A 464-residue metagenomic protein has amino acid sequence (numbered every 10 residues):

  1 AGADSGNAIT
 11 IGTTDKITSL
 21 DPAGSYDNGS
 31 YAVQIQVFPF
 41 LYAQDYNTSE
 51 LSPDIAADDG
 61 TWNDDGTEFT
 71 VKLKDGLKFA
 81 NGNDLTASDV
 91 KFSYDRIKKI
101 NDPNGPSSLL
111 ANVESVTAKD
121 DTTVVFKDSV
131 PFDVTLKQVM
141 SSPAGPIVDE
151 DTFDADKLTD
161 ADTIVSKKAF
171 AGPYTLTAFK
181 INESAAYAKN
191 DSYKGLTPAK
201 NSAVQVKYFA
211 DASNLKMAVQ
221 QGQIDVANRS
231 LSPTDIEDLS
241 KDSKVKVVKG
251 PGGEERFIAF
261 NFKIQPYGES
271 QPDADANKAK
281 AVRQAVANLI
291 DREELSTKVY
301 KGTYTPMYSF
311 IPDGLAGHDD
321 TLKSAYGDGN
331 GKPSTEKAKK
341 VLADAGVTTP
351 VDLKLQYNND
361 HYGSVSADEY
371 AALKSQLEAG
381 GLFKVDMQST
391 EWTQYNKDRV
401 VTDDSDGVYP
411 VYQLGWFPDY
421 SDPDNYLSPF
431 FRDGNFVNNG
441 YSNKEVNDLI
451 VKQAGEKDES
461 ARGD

Functional and structural regions predicted by a protein language model:
G12-W62, D95, A169: N-terminal lobe/hinge region of extracytoplasmic solute-binding protein
T86-S93, T123-V125, G172-P173, N201-A203 (+4 more regions): Alpha-helical secondary-structure segments
P106-F153: Surface-exposed binding/hinge segments that line and control ligand-binding clefts or catalytic entry sites
S141-P198, A203: Gly/Pro-rich hinge or "lid" segments in bacterial periplasmic/extracellular proteins
D191-D238: Ligand-site clamp/hinge motif
A281-Q284, S296, K384-N396, N425-D464: Extracytoplasmic/peripheral linker and loop segments enriched in polar/acidic and small residues with frequent Thr/Pro
T305-D344, H361-D368: Structural transition elements
V341-P418, D433: Ligand/substrate-recognition segments at binding pockets and active sites
